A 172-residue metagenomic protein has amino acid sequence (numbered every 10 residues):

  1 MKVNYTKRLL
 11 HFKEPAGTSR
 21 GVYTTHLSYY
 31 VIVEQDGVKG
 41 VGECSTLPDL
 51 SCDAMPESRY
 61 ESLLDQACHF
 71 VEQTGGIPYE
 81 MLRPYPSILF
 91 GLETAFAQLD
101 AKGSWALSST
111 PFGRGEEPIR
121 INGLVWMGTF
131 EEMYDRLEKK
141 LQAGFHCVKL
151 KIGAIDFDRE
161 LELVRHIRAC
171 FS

Functional and structural regions predicted by a protein language model:
M1-S172: N-terminal capping/lid subdomain adjacent to the active-site entrance of alpha/beta enzymes
